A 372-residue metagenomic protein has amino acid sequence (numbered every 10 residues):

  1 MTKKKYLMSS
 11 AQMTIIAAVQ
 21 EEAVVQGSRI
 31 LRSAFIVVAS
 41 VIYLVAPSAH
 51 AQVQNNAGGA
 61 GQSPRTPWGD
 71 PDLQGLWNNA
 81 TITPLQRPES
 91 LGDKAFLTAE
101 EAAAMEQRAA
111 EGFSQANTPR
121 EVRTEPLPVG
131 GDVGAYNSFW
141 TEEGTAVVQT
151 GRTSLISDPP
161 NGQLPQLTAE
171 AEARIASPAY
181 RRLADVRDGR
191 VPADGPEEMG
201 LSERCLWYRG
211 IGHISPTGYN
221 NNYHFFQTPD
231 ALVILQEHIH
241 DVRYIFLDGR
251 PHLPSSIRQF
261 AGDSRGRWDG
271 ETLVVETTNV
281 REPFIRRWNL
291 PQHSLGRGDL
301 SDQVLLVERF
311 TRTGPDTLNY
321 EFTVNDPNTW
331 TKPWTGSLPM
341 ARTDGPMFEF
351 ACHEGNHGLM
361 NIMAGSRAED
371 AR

Functional and structural regions predicted by a protein language model:
M1-L31: N-terminal secretory signal peptides that target proteins for export/translocation
T2, Y6, G27, F35 (+1 more regions): PEST-like low-complexity, intrinsically disordered acidic/proline/serine-rich tracts that flank trafficking/processing
Q12-T14, A34-A46: Bacterial N-terminal signal peptides
